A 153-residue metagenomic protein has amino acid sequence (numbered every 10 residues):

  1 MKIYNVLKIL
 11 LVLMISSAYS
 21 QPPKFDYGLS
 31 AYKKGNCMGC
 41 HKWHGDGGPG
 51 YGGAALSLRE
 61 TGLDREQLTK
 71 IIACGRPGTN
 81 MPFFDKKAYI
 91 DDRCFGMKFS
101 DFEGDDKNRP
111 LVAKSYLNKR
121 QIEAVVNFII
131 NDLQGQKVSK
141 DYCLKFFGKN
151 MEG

Functional and structural regions predicted by a protein language model:
M1-N5: Positively charged n-region of N-terminal signal peptides that target proteins for export
V6-I15: Sec-dependent N-terminal signal peptides
I15-K33, D46-G52, Q67, K114 (+1 more regions): Electrostatic cytochrome c docking/interface patches
Q21-K24, K34-G35, W43, T79-G153: Flexible coil segments in periplasmic/lumen-exposed cytochrome c-class electron-transfer proteins
L29, T69, A73, E123-I130: Non-transmembrane alpha-helical segments in soluble domains of secreted/periplasmic/extracellular proteins
G39: Short, cysteine/histidine-rich loop/knuckle motifs that typically chelate Zn2+
L56-L58, N80: Conserved beta-strand positions that form and line the central face of beta-propeller blades
R59-A73: Short microdomains enriched in Cys/His and/or Lys/Arg
